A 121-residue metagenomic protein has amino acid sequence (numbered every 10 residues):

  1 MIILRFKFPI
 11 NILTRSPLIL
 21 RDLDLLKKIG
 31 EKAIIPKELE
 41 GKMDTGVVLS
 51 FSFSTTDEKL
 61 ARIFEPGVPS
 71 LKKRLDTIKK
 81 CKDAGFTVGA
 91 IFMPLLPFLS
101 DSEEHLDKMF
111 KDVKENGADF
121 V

Functional and structural regions predicted by a protein language model:
M1-V121: Conserved AdoMet/S-adenosylmethionine-binding subsite of the radical SAM
